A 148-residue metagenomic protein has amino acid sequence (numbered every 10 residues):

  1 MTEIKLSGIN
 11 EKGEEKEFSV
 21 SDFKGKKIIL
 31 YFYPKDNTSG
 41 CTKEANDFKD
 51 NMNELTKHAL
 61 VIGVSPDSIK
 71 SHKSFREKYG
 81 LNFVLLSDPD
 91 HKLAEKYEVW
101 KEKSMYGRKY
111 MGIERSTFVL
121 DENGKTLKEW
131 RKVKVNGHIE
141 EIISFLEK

Functional and structural regions predicted by a protein language model:
M1-K148: Chalcogenol-based redox active-site neighborhoods
